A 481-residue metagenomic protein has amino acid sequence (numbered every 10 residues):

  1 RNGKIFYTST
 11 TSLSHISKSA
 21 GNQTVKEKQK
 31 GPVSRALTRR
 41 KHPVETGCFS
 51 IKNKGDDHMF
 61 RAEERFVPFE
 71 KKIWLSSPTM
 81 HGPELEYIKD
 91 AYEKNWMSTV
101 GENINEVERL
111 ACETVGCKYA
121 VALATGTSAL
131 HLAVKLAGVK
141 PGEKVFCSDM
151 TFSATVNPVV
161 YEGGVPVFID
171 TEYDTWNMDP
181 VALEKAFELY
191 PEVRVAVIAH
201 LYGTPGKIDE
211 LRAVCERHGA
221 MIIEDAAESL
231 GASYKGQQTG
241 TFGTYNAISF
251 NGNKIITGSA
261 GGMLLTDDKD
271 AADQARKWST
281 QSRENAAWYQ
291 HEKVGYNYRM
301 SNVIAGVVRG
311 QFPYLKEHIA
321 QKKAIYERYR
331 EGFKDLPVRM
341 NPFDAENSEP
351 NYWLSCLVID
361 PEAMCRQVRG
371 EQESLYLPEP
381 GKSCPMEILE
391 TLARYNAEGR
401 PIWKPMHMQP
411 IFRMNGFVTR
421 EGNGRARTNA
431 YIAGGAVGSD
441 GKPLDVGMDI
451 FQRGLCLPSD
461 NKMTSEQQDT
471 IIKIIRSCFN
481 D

Functional and structural regions predicted by a protein language model:
R39-H58: Short, Lys/Arg-enriched N-terminal segments with co-localized hydrophobic residues within the first ~10-30 amino acids
K52-S98, P458: N-terminal "arm"/small-domain region of PLP-dependent enzymes with the aminotransferase-like
H58, N105-R109, C117-A120, V181 (+6 more regions): PLP-dependent aminotransferase class I/II
M97-K144, P158-Y161, F168-D170, Q237: Phosphate-binding glycine-rich loop
A133-L189, L377-P378, L392: Conserved PLP-anchoring active-site segment centered on the Schiff-base-forming lysine
E162, R217-H218, Y395: Helix C-cap/helix->beta junction micro-motif
D174-G258, M263-L265, D270, D460: Active-site phosphate-binding strand-loop segment of PLP-dependent enzymes
